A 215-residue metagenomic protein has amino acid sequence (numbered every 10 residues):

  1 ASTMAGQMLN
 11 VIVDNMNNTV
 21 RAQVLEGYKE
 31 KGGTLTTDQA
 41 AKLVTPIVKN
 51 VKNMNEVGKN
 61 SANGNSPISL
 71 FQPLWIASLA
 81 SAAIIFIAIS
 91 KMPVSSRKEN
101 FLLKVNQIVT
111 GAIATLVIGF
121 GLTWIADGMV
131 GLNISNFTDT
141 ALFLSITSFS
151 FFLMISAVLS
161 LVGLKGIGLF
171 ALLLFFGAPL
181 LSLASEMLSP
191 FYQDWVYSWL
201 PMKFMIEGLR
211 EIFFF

Functional and structural regions predicted by a protein language model:
A1-I84: Transport-system extracytoplasmic interface segments
K31-G32, G119, F152: A generic alpha-helix surface/boundary motif
A41, K49, N53-V57, S96-K104 (+3 more regions): Juxtamembrane loop-helix boundary motifs flanking transmembrane segments in multi-pass membrane proteins
N63-F71, K98-I113, S135, L161: Membrane-water interface at loop-to-transmembrane-helix junctions
P73-S78, L103, Q107, G111 (+5 more regions): Alpha-helical transmembrane segments of multi-pass membrane proteins, especially transporters and channels
S78-S95, S145-L161: Repeat-unit-sized solenoid/scaffold elements
L79-F120, W124-V130: Juxtamembrane interface at the cytosolic side of transmembrane helices
W124, M129-F215: Membrane-spanning alpha-helical segments of multipass transporters and channels
